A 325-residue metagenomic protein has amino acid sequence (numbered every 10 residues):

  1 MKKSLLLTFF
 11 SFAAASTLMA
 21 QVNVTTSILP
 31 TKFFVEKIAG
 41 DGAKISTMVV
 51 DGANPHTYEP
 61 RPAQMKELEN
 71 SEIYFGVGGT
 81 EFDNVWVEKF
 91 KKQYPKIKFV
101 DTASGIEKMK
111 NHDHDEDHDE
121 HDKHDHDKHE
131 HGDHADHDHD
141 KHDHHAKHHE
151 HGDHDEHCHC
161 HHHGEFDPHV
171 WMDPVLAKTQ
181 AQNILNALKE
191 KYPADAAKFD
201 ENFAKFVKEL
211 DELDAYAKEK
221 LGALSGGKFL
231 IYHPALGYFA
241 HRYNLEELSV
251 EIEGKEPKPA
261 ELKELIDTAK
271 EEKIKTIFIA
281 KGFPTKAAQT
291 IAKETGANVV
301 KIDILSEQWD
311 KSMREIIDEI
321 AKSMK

Functional and structural regions predicted by a protein language model:
M1-L5: Positively charged n-region of N-terminal signal peptides that target proteins for export
L7-T17: Bacterial N-terminal signal peptides
A20-K325: Extracytoplasmic metal-acquisition and chelation regions
